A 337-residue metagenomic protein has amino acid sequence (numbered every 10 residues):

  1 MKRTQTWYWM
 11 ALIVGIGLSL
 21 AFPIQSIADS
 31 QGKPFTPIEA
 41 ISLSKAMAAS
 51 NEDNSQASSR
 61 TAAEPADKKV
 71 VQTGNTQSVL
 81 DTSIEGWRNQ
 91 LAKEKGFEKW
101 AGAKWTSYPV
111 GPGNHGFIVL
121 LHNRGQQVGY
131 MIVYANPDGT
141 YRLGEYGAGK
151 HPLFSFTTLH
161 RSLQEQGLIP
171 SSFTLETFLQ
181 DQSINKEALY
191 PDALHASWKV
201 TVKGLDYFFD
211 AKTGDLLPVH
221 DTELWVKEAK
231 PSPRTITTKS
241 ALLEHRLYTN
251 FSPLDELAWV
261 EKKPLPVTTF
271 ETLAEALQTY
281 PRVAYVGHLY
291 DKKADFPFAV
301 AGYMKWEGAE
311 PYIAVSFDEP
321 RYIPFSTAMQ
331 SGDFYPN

Functional and structural regions predicted by a protein language model:
K2-D29: Sec-dependent N-terminal signal peptides of Gram-positive bacterial secreted proteins and lipoproteins
R3-T6, S26, G32, A40 (+2 more regions): Intrinsic disorder/low-complexity segments enriched in polar/small residues
A21-A48: Signal peptide processing junction and immediate N-terminal pro/mature segment of secreted/exported proteins
D29, H195-S197, L205-Y207, P281-Y290: Acidic, polar-rich N-terminal leader regions of halophilic archaeal proteins
S42-W105, G149-I184, A229-V286: Short, non-transmembrane alpha-helical segments in secretory-pathway proteins
E94-P137, Q182-K212, P297-G308, V315: Exposed beta-strand-loop-beta-strand "reactive/processing" segments of non-cytosolic proteins
M131-L168, F209-L243, A309-N337: A short, surface-exposed interaction/processing loop segment used at functional sites
K263-N337: Hydrophilic extracytoplasmic domains
